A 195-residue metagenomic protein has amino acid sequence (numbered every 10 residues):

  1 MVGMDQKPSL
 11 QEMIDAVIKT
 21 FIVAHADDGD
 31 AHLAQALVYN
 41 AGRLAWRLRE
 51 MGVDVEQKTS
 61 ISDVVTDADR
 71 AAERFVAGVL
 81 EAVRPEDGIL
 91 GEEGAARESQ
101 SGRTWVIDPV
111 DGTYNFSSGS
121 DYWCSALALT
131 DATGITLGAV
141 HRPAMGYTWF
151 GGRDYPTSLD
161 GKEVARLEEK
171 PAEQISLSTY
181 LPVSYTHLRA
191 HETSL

Functional and structural regions predicted by a protein language model:
V2-V110: N-terminal subdomain of lithium-sensitive/metallo-dependent phosphomonoesterases centered on the IMPase/IPPase/PAP
A45, D69, L80, T113 (+3 more regions): Residue-level signal for inorganic ion chemistry
M51, V110, D121-W123, A144-M145 (+1 more regions): A generic "binding-loop/recognition-motif" signal
E93-A95, V110-T113, G161-E163, L181: Short, well-ordered turn and helix-capping elements at secondary-structure junctions
S101, S117-D121, G151: Short glycine/proline-enriched turns and hinge-like loops at secondary-structure junctions
V106-V110, Y114-A132, L137-G138: Glycine-rich active-site/cofactor-binding loop and its immediate structural neighborhood
L127-R189: Acidic beta-strand-loop-alpha-helix segment within the catalytic core of divalent metal-dependent phosphate-processing
A190-L195: A short, hydrophobic C-terminal helix/tail in secreted or cell-surface proteins
